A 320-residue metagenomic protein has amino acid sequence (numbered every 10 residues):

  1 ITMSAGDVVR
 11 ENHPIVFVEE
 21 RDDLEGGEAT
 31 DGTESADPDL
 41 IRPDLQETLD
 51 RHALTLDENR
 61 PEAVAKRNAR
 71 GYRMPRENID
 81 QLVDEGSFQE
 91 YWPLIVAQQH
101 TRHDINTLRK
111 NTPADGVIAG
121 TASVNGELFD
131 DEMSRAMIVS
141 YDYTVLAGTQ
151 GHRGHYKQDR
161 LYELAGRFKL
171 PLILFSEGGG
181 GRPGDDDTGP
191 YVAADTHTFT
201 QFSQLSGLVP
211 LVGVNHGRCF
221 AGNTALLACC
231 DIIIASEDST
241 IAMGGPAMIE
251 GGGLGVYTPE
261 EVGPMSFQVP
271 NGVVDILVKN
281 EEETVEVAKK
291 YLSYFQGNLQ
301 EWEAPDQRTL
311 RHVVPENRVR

Functional and structural regions predicted by a protein language model:
I1-D7: Short histidine-centered loop motifs in beta-beta connectors
D7, H13-V16: Structural motif
R21, G27-R135, S140-L146, F267 (+1 more regions): Intrinsically disordered, low-complexity segments enriched in small/flexible residues
D22, S176-Q300: Conserved catalytic cores of soluble enzyme domains, especially glycine-rich substrate-binding beta-alpha loops
D104-T107, D115-A119, H155-L161, H197-T198 (+1 more regions): Short alpha-helical segments and helix-capping/turn motifs at coil-helix boundaries
D115-A119, M133-R135, L170-P171, F199-Q201 (+1 more regions): Short glycine-rich loop/turn motifs
A122-D142, K157-G184: A structural preference for short, pocket-lining loop segments at secondary-structure junctions
V139-A165, L170, D231-I233, S239-E260: Extended active-site and interfacial segments that coordinate phosphate-rich ligands in large catalytic machineries
